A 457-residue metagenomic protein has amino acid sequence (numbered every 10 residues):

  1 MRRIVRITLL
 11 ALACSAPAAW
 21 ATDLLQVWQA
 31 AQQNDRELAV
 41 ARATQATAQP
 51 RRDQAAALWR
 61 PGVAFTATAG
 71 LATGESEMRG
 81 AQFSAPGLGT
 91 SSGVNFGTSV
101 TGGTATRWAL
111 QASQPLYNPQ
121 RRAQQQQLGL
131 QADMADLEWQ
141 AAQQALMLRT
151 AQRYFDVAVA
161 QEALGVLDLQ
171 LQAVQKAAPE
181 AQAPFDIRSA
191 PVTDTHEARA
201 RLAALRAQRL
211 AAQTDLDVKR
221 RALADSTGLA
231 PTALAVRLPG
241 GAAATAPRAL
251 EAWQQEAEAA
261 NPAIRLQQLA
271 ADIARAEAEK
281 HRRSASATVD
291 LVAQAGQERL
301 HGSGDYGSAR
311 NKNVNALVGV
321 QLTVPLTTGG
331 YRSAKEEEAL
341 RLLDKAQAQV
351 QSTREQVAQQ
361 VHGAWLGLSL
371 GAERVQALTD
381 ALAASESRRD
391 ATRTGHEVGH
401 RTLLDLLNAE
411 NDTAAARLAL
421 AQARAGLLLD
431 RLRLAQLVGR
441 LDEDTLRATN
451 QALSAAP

Functional and structural regions predicted by a protein language model:
R2-W20: Gram-negative bacterial Sec-dependent N-terminal signal peptides
A19-T68, G74-E75, Q114-P115, P231 (+5 more regions): Bacterial Sec-pathway N-terminal export signals of envelope proteins
T22, A142-E258, G367, G371 (+4 more regions): Periplasmic alpha-helical coiled-coil/stalk elements that build and connect Gram-negative outer-membrane
Q26, A105-R107, Q152, E197 (+2 more regions): Transmembrane beta-barrel architecture of outer-membrane proteins
Q29-A39, A46-P61, G74, G97-G102 (+9 more regions): A glycine-/polar-enriched beta->alpha junction
V40-A55, A142, L146-G165, K176 (+6 more regions): Amphipathic alpha-helical coiled-coil segments
T66-L110, R237-P247, E279, V292-T328 (+2 more regions): Small/polar, glycine/serine/threonine/aspartate-rich low-complexity segments that form flexible
